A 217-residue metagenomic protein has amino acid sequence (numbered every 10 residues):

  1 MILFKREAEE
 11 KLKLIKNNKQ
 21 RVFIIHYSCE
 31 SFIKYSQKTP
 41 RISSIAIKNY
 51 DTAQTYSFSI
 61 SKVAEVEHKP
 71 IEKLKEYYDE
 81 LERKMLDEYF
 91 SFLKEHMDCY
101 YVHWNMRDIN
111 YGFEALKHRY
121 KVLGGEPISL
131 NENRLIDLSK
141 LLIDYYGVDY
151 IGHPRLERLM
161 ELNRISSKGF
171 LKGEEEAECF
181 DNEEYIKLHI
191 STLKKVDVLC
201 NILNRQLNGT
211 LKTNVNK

Functional and structural regions predicted by a protein language model:
M1, K5, E9-L12, P127 (+2 more regions): Intrinsically disordered, low-complexity regions
I2-E114: Conserved non-catalytic scaffold segment of RNase H-like nuclease domains
S43, Y50, Q54-I60, A64-H68 (+2 more regions): Metal-dependent phosphoesterase core characteristic of DEDDh/y 3'-5' exonuclease domains
K212, N216-K217: C-terminal single-pass membrane-anchor helix
